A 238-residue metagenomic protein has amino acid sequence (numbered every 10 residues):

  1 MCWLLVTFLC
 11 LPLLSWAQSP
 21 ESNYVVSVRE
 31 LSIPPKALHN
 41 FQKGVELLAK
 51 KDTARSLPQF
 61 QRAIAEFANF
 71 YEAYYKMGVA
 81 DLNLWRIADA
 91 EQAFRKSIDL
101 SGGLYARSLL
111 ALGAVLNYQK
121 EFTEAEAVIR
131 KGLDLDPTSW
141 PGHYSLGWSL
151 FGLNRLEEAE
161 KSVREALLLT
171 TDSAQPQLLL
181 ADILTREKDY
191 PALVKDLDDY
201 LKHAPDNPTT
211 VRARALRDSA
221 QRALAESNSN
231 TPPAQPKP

Functional and structural regions predicted by a protein language model:
C2-P12: Bacterial N-terminal signal peptides
S15-A54, P58-Q61, K237-P238: N-terminal leader/linker segments that initiate helical-solenoid repeat arrays
Q18-L31, R186, Y190-P238: Terminal, low-structured helical/coil segments at or just beyond the last alpha-helical repeat
A37, Y71-E72, L104-R107, W140-P141 (+2 more regions): Helix-start (N-cap) detector for alpha-helical repeat units in TPR-like alpha-solenoids, especially tetratricopeptide
A49-R62, N83-K96, Y118-K131, G152-E165 (+1 more regions): Structural signature of tandem alpha-helical TPR/SEL1-like repeats, specifically the intra-repeat loop/turn
A68, G102-G103, P137, T171 (+1 more regions): Short coil turns that delineate tetratricopeptide repeat
K76, L110-A111, S145, L179 (+1 more regions): Canonical tetratricopeptide repeat
